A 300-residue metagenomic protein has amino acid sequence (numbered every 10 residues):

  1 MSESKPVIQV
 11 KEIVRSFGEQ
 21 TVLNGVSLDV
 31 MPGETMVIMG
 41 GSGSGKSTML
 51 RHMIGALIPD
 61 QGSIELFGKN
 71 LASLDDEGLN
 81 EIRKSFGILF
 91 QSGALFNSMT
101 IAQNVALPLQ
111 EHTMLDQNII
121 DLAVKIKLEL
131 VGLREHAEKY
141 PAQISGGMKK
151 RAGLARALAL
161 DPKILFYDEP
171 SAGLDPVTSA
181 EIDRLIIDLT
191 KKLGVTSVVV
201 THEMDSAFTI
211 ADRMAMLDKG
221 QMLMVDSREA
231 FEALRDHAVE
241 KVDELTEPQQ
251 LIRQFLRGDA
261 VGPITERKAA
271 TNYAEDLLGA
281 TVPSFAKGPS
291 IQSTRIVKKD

Functional and structural regions predicted by a protein language model:
I54: Helix-to-loop junction immediately C-terminal to a conserved catalytic motif
K69-N70, Q117-E135: Conserved ABC ATPase "signature" region
S98-L107: Short coil-to-helix segment of the ABC ATPase nucleotide-binding domain corresponding to the Q-loop/switch region
K139-A142, L160: Conserved signature/switch motifs of ABC ATPase nucleotide-binding domains
L165-D168: Catalytic Walker B motif of ABC-type/P-loop ATPase nucleotide-binding domains
Q221-F255: Conserved beta-strand-loop-alpha-helix hinge in the C-terminal portion of ABC ATPase nucleotide-binding domains
